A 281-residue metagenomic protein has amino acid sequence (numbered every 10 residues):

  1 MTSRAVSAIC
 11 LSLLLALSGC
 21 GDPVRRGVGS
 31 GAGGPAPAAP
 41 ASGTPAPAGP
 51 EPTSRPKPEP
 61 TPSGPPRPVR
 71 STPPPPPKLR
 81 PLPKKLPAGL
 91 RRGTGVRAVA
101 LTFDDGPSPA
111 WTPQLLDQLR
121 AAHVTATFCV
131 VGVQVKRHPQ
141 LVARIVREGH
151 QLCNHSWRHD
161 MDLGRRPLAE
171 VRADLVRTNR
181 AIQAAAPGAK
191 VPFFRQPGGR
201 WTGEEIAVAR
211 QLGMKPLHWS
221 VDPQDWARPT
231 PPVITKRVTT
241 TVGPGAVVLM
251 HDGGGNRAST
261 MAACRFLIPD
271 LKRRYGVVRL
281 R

Functional and structural regions predicted by a protein language model:
M1-I9: Bacterial N-terminal signal peptides that target proteins for export
S12-L14, P50: Membrane engagement elements in two modes
A16-G19: C-terminal motif of bacterial Sec signal peptides marking the signal peptidase cleavage site
G21-G93: N-terminal low-complexity, Pro/Thr-rich disordered segments that flank secretion/membrane-targeting signals
P62-L163, A181, V191: Active-site beta->alpha N-cap acidic-glycine motif
Q114, H159-K272, R281: Catalytic domains of cell-wall/extracellular-matrix polysaccharide-remodeling enzymes, centered on de-N-acetylation
A122, E148, L212, R274-Y275: Helix C-cap/helix->beta junction micro-motif
A126, L152, P216, V277-V278: Hydrophobic beta-strand scaffold residues
